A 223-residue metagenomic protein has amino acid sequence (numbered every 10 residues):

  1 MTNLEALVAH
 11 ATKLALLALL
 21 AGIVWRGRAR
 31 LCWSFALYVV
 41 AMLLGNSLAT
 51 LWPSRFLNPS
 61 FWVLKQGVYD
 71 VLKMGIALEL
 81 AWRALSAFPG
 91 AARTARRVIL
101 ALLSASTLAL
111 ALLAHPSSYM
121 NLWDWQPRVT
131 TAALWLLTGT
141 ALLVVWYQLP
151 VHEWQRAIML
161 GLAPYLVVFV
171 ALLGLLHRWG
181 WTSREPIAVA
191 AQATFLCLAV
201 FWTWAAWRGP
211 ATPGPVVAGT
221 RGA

Functional and structural regions predicted by a protein language model:
M1-A15: Hydrophobic transmembrane alpha-helical segments in integral membrane proteins
N3-A6, R97-L102, M120-L137, R156-L160 (+1 more regions): A loop-to-helix transmembrane entry motif
L17-W25, T50, S54-L57, K65-I99 (+3 more regions): Internal transmembrane alpha-helix with an interfacial aromatic "cap," most often the third helix
G27-Y38, A91-I99, H152-L162: Membrane-interfacial loop-to-transmembrane alpha-helix junctions, especially the N-terminal start
S34-W52, Y69, L160-L175: Hydrophobic alpha-helical transmembrane segments of multi-pass membrane proteins
L44-Q66, H177-S183: Helix-loop junctions on the outward
A105-P127, V145-Q148, H152: Membrane-helix boundary elements
L142-A223: C-terminal transmembrane-bundle signature of multipass membrane proteins, characterized by strong activation on
